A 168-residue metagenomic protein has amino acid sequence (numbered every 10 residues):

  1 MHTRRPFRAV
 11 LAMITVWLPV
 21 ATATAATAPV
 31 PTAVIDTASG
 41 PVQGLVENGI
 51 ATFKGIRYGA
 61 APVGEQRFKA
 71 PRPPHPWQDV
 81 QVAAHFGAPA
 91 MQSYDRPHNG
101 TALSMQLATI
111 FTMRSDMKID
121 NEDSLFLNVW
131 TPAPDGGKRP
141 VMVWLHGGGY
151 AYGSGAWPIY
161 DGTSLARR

Functional and structural regions predicted by a protein language model:
H2, A25-R168: Non-catalytic accessory segments of hydrolases
H2-L11: Bacterial N-terminal signal peptides that target proteins for export
V10-A21: Bacterial N-terminal signal peptides
